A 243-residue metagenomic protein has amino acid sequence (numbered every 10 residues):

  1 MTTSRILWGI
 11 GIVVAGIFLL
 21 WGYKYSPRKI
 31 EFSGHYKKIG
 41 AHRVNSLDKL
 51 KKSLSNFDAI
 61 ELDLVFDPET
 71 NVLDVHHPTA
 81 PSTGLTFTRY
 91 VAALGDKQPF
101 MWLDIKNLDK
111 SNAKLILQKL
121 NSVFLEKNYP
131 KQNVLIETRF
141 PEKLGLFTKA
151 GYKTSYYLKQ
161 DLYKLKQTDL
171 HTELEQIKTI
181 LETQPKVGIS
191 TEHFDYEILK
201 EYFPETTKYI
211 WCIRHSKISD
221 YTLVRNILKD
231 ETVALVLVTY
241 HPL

Functional and structural regions predicted by a protein language model:
S4-L243: Phosphate-group recognition and catalysis centered on beta-loop-alpha active-site segments
